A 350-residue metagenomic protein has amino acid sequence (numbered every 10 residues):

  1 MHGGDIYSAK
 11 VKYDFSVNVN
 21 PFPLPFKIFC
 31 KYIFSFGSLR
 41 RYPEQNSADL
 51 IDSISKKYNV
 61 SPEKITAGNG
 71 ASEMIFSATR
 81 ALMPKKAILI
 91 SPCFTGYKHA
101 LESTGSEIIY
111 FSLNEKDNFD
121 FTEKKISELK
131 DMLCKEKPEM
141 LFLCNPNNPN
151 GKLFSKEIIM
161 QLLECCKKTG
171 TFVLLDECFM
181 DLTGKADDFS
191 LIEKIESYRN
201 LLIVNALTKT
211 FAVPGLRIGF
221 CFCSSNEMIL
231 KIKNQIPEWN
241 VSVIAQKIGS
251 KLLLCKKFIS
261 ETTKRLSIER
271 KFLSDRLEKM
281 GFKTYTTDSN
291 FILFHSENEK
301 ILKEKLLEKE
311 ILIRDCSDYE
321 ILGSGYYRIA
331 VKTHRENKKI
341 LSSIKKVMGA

Functional and structural regions predicted by a protein language model:
M1-R41, E136-K137: N-terminal "arm"/small-domain region of PLP-dependent enzymes with the aminotransferase-like
F26, N298-K305, E336-K339: Short, conserved charged micro-motifs
N46, N200-E278, F282-Y285: PLP-dependent aminotransferase class I/II
S47-A87, C93: Phosphate-binding glycine-rich loop
R80-L143: PLP-dependent aminotransferase-like
E115-G184: Active-site phosphate-binding strand-loop segment of PLP-dependent enzymes
K279-K309: Conserved PLP-binding catalytic core of the aspartate aminotransferase-like
E308-K309, D318-A350: PLP-dependent enzyme catalytic core of the Aspartate aminotransferase-like
